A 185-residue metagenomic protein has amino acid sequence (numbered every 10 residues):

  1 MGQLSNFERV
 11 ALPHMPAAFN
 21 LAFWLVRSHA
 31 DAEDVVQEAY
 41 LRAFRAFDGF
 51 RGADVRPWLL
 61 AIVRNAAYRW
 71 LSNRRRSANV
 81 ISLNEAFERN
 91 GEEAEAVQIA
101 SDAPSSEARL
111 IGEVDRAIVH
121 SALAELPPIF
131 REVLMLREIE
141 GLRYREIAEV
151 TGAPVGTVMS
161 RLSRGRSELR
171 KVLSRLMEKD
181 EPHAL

Functional and structural regions predicted by a protein language model:
M1-N20, A30-V36, F44: A short, charge-rich alpha-helical start-of-domain segment used by transcription regulators
G2-F7, I81-E85, R145, E149-G152 (+1 more regions): C-terminal edge and immediately downstream basic/flexible tail or linker adjoining helix-turn-helix-like DNA-binding
V10, H14, A18, A39 (+2 more regions): Residue-level preference for hydrophobic side chains embedded in well-ordered alpha helices
D34-L41, R45, A53-N65: Structural recognition of an alpha-helix C-terminal capping motif at a helix-to-coil junction
F47-A61, R74, N79, V155: Short, aromatic/basic-enriched loop-to-helix "N-cap" motif that marks the start of an alpha-helix at regulatory
A61-E92, G112, R175: Arg/Lys-rich amphipathic alpha helix in sigma70-family domain 2
E88-S121: Acidic, proline/glycine-rich intrinsically disordered inter-domain spacer in sigma factors
V133-R137: A short pre-motif secondary-structure segment
